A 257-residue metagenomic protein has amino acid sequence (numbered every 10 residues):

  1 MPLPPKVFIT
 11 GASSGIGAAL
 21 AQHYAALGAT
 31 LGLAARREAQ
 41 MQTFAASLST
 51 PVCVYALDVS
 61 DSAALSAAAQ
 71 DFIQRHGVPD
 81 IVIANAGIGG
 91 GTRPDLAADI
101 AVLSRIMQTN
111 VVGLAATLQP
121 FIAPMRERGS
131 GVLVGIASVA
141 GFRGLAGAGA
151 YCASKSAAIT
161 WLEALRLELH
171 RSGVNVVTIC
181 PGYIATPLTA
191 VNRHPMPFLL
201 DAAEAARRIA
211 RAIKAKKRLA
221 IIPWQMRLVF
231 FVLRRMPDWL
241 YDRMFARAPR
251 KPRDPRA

Functional and structural regions predicted by a protein language model:
S13-S14: Conserved glycine-rich cofactor-binding loop
L27-F44: Conserved glycine-rich Rossmann-like NAD(P)H-binding loop of the short-chain dehydrogenase/reductase
L48-A63: Rossmann-fold cofactor-recognition segment
G89-S104, G147: Conserved mid-core segment of classical short-chain dehydrogenase/reductases
L118, S154: Active-site helix of classical SDR
S138: Residue(s) in the substrate-gating loop at a strand-loop-helix junction that position the organic substrate next
T178, H194-V229: C-terminal helical subdomain
